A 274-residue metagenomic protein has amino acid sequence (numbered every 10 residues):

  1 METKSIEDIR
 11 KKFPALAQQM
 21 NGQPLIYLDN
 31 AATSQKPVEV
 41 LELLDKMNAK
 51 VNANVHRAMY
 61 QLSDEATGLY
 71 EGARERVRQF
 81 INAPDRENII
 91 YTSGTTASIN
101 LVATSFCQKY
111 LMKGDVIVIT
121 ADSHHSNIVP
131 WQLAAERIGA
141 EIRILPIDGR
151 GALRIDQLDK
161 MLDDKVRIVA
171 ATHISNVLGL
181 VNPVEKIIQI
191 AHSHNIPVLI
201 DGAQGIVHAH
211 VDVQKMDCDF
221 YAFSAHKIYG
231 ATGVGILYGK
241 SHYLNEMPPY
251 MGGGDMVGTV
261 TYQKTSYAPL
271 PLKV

Functional and structural regions predicted by a protein language model:
M1-V274: Pyridoxal 5′-phosphate
